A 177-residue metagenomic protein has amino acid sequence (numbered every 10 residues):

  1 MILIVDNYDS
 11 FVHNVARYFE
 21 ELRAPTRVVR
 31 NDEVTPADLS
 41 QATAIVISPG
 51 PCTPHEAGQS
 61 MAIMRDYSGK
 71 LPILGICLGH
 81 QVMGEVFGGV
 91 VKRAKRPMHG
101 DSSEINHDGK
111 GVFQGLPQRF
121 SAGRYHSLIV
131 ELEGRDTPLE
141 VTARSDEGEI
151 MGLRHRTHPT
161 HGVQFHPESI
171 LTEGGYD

Functional and structural regions predicted by a protein language model:
M1, P25, T43-A44, P72-L74 (+3 more regions): Structural signature of beta-strand start/N-cap positions in the alpha/beta core of ABC transporter nucleotide-binding
M1-G69, L78, E173-D177: N-terminal beta1-alpha1 cap of cysteine-dependent amidohydrolase-like domains
T26-V28, V91, V141: Generic structural signal for residues in well-ordered beta-strands
R30, R93, R124: Short loop/edge segments at beta-strand edges and connector loops that shape dinucleotide/nucleotide cofactor-binding
A42-G115, R119-S121: Cysteine-nucleophile active-site neighborhood
C77, H126, H166: Histidine-centered divalent metal-coordination motifs
G111-H158: Catalytic beta-strand/loop cores that center a nucleophilic Ser/Cys/Thr and support acyl-enzyme chemistry
D146-D177: A glycine-centered loop/beta-turn motif at secondary-structure junctions
